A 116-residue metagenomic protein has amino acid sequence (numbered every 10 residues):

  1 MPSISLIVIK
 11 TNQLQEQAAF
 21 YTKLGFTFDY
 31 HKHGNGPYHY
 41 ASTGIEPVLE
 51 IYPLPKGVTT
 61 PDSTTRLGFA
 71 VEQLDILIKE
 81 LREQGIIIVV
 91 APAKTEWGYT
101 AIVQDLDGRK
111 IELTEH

Functional and structural regions predicted by a protein language model:
M1-P2, H116: Absolute protein N-terminus
P2, V8-V48: Core segments of cupin and vicinal oxygen chelate
S3-Q13, V58-R82, Y99-Q104: Vicinal oxygen chelate
A19-K23, E80, D107: Structural preference for long, well-ordered alpha-helical segments within the folded cores of structured domains
H31, E83-H116: Vicinal oxygen chelate
I51-P53, L113: Generic preference for hydrophobic
P53-K56, I88: A generic local structural motif
